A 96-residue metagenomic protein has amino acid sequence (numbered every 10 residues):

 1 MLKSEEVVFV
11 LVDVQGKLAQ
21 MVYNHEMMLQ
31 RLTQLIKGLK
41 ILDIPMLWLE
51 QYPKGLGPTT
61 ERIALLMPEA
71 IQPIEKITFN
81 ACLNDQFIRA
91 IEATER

Functional and structural regions predicted by a protein language model:
M1-T78: Active-site acidic carboxylates
E75-R96: Internal catalytic-core helix/loop-beta-alpha segment that presents or stabilizes conserved functional determinants
